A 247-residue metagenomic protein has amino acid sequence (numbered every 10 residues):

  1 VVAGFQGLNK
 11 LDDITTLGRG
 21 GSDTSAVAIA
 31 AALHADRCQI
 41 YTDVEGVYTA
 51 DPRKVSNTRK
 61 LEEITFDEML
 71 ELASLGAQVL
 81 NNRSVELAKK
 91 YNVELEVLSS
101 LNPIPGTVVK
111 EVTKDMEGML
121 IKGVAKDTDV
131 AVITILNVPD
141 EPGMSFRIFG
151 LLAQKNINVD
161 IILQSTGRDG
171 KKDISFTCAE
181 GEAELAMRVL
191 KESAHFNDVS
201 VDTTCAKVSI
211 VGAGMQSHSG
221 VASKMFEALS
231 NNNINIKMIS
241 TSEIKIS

Functional and structural regions predicted by a protein language model:
V2-S247: C-terminal catalytic "cap/lid" subdomain
